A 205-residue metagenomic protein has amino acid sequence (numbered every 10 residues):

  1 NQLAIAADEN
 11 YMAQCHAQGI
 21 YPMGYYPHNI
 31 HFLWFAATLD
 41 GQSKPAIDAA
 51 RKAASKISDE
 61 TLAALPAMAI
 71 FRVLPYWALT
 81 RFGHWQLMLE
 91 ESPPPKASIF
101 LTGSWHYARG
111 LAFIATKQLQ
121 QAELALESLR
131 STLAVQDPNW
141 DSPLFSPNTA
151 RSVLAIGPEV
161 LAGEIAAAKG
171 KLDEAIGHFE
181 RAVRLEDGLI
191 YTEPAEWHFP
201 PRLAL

Functional and structural regions predicted by a protein language model:
Q2, E9, R51, P93 (+3 more regions): Alpha-solenoid helical repeat scaffolds
Q14-Y21, A54-A64, E91-F100, R130-Q136 (+2 more regions): Solenoid-like repeat scaffolds
I20-P27, A69, L101-G103, T149-I156 (+2 more regions): Start-of-helix signal in alpha-solenoid helical-repeat scaffolds, especially tetratricopeptide repeats
Y25-Y26, I30-L33, A37, R72 (+4 more regions): TPR repeat positional signature
